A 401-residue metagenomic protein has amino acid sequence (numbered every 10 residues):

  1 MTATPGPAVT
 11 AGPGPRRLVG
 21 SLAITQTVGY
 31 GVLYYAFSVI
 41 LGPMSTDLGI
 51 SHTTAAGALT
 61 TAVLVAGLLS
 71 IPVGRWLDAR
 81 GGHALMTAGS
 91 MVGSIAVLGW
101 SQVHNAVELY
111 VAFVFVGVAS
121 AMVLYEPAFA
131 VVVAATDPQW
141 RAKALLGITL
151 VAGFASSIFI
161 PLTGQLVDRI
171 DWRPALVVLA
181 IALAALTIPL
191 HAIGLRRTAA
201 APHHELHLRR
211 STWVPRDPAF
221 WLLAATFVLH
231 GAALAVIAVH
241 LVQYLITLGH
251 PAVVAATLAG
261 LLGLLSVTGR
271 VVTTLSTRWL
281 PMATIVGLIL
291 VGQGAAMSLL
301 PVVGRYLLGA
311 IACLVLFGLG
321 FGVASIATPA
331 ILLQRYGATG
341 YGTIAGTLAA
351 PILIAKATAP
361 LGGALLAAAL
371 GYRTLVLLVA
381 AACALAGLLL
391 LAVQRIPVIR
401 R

Functional and structural regions predicted by a protein language model:
R17-H52, S70-V73, I160, I237-V242: Extracytoplasmic
T27, E108-V123, T149, V228 (+1 more regions): Hydrophobic core of transmembrane alpha-helices in multi-pass small-molecule transporters, especially MFS/SLC-type
F37-L41, D217-V271: Extracytoplasmic gate region of multi-pass secondary transporters
L69-G81, G269-P281, A367: Helix-to-loop junctions at the C-terminal end of transmembrane segments in multipass secondary transporters
M91-H104, G292-R305: C-terminal ends and interior cores of transmembrane alpha-helices in multi-pass membrane transporters/permeases
M122-T136, V323-Y336: Intracellular juxtamembrane helix-capping segments at the cytosolic ends of symmetry-related transmembrane helices
G147-R196: Helix-loop-helix hairpin linking two adjacent transmembrane segments in secondary transporters
R335-L370: A late C-terminal transmembrane helix in Major Facilitator Superfamily
